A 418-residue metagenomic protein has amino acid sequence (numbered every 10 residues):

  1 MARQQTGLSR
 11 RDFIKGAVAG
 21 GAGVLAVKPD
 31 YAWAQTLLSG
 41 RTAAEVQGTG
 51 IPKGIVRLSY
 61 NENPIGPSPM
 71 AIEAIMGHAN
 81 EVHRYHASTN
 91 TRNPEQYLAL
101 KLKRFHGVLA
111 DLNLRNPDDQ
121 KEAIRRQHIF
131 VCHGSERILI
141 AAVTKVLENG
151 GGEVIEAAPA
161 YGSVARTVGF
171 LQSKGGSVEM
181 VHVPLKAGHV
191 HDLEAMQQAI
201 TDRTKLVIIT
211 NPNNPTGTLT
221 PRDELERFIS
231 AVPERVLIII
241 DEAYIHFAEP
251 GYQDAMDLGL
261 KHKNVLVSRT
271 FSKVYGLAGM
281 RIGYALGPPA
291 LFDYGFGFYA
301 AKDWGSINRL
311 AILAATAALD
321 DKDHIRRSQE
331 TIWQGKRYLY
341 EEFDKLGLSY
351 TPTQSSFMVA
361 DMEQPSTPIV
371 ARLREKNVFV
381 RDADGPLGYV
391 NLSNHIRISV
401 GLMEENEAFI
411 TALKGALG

Functional and structural regions predicted by a protein language model:
M1-G21: N-terminal secretory signal peptides and thylakoid transit peptides that target proteins across membranes
Y31-R137, A141: N-terminal small-domain helix-loop-helix segment of the aminotransferase-like
S68, N264-T351: PLP-dependent aminotransferase class I/II
D119, T144-L206: PLP-dependent aminotransferase-like
V181-V183, L206-P212, I238-E242, T351-T353: Short beta-strands and strand-loop turn motifs
L185, W333, K345-N377, V400: Conserved PLP-binding catalytic core of the aspartate aminotransferase-like
V190-D202, P215-I238, E242-L277, A290: Active-site pre-lysine segment of PLP-dependent enzymes
K376, L387-G418: PLP-dependent enzyme catalytic core of the Aspartate aminotransferase-like
